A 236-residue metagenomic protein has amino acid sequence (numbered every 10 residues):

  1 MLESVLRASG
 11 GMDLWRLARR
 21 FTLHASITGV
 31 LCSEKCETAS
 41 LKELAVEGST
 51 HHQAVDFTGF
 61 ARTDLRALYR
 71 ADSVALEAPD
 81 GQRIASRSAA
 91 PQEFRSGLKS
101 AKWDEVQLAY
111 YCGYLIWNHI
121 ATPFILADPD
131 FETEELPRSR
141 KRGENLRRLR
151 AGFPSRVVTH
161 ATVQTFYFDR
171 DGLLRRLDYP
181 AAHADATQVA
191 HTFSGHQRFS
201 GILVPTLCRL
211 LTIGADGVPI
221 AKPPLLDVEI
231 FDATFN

Functional and structural regions predicted by a protein language model:
M1-L6: Short, Gly/Pro- and small/polar-rich lid/capping loops
R7, M12-S86, E135: N-terminal mature ectodomain segment of secretory-pathway/periplasmic proteins
V30-S40, H52-A61, I116-E132, F153-T159 (+1 more regions): Short, solvent-exposed secondary-structure boundary motifs
E37, H52-A54, A75-R95, A190 (+1 more regions): Short flexible/disordered coil segments
T58-D104, I213, V218-F235: Catalytic loop of the DD-peptidase/beta-lactamase superfamily, centered on the K-T-G motif and neighboring
A78-V157: Flexible, processing/modification-adjacent segments and terminal tails in exported/periplasmic/extracellular proteins
E144-N236: Gly/Pro-enriched, hydrophobic low-complexity segments that function as extracytoplasmic propeptides/linkers
